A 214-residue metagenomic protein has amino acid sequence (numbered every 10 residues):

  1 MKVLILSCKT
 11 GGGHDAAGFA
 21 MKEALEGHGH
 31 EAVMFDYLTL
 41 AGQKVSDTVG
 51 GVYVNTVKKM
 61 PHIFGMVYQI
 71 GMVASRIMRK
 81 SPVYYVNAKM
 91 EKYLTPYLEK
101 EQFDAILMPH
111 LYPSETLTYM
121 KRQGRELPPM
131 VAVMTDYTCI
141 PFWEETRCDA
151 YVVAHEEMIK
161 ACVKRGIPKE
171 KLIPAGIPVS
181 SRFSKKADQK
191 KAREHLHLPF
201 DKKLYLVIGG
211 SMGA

Functional and structural regions predicted by a protein language model:
M1-L4: Extreme N-terminal starter segment of soluble prokaryotic enzymes
C8-A17: A short, glycine/small-residue-rich beta-strand->loop->alpha-helix junction that serves as a flexible
A20-T95, K100: Conserved N-terminal ligand/cofactor-binding loop architecture of enzyme catalytic domains
Y97-D104, L198-F200: Glycine-rich phosphate-binding loop signature in dinucleotide/nucleotide-binding domains
L98, E126, A132, P141-Y151: A conserved, positively charged/aromatic
A105-H110, S114, T118-D136: Active-site proximal beta-strand in glycosyltransferases
Y112-P113, C139, E157-I159, G213: Alpha-helix capping/helix-boundary segments
D149-M212: A nucleotide-sugar donor-handling region in carbohydrate enzymes
